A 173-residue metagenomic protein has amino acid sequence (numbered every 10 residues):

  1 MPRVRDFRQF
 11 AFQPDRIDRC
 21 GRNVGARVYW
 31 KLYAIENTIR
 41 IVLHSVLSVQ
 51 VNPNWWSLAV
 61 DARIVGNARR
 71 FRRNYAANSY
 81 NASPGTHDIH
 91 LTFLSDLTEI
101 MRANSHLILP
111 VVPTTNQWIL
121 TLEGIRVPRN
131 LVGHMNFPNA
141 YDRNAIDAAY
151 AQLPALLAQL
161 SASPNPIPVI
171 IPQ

Functional and structural regions predicted by a protein language model:
M1-Q173: Amphipathic alpha-helical interface elements
